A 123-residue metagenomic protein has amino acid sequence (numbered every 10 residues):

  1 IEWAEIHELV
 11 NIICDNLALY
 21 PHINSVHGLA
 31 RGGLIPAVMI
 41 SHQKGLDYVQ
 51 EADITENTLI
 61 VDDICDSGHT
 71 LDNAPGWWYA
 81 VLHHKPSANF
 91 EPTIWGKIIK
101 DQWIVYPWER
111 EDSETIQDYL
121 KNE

Functional and structural regions predicted by a protein language model:
I1-E123: PRPP-associated nucleotide enzymes
